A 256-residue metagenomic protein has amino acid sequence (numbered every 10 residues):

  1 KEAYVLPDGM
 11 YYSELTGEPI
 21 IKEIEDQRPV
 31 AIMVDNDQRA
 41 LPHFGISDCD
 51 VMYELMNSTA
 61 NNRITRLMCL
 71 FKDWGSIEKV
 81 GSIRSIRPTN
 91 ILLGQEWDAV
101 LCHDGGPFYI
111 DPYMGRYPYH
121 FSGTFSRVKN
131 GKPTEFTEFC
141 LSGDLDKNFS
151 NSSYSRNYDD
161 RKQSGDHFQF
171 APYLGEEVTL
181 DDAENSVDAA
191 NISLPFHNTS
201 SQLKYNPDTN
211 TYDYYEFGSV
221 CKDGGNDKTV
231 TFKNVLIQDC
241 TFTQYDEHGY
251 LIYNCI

Functional and structural regions predicted by a protein language model:
E2-Y53, S58-I256: A surface/extracellular/periplasmic glyco- and lipid-processing/surface-interacting theme
